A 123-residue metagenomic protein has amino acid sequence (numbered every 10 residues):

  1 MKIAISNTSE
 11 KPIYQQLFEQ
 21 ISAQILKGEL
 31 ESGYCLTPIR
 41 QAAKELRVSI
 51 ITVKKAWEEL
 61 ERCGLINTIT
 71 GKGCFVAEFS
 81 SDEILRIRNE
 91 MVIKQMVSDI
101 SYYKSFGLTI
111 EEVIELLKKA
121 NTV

Functional and structural regions predicted by a protein language model:
M1-C35, Q41, I87-V97, S101-V123: Extreme N-terminal segment that seeds HTH/winged-HTH DNA-binding domains in transcriptional regulators
E10-Q16, I50-E59, T70-V76: Short, mixed-charge, low-aromatic patches
Y14, P38, K72-R88: Short, cationic-aromatic polyanion-contact patches
S22, K54, L65-I66, E83 (+1 more regions): Amphipathic alpha-helical interaction segments
E29-L30, Y34, R62-G71, A77-E78: Beta-hairpin "wing" of winged helix-turn-helix
C35-N67: N-terminal helix-turn-helix
L46, S80-S81, V123: Short secondary-structure transition/capping segments
